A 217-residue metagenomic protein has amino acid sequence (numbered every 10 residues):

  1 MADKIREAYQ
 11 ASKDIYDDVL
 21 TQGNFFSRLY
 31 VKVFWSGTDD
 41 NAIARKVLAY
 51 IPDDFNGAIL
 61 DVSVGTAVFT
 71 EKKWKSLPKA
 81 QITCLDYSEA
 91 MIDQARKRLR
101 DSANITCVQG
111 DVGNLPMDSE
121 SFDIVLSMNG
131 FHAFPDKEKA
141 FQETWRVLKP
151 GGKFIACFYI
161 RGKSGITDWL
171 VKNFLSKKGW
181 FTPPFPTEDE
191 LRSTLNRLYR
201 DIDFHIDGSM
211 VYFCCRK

Functional and structural regions predicted by a protein language model:
M1-D53, V68-K72, M91, K172: Conserved class I S-adenosyl-L-methionine
V31, I155-F213: C-terminal alpha-helical "lid/dimerization" subdomain adjacent to the S-adenosyl-L-methionine
I51-D53, S76-L77, L99, L148: A generic alpha-to-beta junction signature in SAM-dependent methyltransferases
A58, G152-K153: Short glycine-centered segments of the SAM/dcSAM-binding site in methyltransferase folds
A58-N114: Class I SAM-dependent methyltransferase SAM/SAH-binding core
G113-I124: A short acidic, Gly/Pro-enriched loop at the edge of an enzyme's catalytic core that lines a small-molecule cofactor
I124-D136: A short SAM/SAH-binding and catalytic strip from SAM-dependent methyltransferases
E138-P150: A short glycine-rich, Lys/Arg-flanked "PGG" loop and its adjoining helix->strand segment in the class I
